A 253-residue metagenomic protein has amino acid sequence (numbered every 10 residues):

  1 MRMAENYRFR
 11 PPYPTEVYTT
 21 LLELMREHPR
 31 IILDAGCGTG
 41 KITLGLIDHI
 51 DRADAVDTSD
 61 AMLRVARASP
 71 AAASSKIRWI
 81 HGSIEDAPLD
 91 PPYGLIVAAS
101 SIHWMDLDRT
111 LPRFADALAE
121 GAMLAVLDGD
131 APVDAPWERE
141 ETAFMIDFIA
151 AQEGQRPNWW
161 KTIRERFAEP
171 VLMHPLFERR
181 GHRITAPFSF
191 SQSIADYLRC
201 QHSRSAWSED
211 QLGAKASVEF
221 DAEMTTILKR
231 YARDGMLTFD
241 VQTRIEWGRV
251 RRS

Functional and structural regions predicted by a protein language model:
M1-E27: Conserved class I S-adenosyl-L-methionine
R26, I47-D51, D106, A119: Short conserved AdoMet
I31-L33, T39-D86: Class I SAM-dependent methyltransferase SAM/SAH-binding core
P88-I96: A short acidic, Gly/Pro-enriched loop at the edge of an enzyme's catalytic core that lines a small-molecule cofactor
A98-A99, L107: A short beta-strand submotif of the Rossmann-like class I SAM-dependent methyltransferase core that lines
M105-F114: A short, conserved alpha-helix within the catalytic core of class I
A115, A119-F190: Conserved catalytic/acceptor-binding region of the Class I
I163-S253: Conserved Class I S-adenosyl-L-methionine
